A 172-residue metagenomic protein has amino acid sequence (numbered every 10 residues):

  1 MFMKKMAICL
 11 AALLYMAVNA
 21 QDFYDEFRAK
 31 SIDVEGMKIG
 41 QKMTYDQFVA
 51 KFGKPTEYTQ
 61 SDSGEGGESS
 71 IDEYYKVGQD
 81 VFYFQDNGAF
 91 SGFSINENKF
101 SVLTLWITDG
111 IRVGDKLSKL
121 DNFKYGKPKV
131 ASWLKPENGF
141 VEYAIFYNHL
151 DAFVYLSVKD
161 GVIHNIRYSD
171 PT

Functional and structural regions predicted by a protein language model:
M1-M6: Positively charged n-region of N-terminal signal peptides that target proteins for export
A7, A11-A12, G92: Small side chains
A11-N19: Hydrophobic h-region of N-terminal signal peptides that target proteins for export in Gram-negative bacteria
N19-P136, L150, V158-T172: Short helix/turn-capping signatures at newly exposed starts of structured segments
G139-S157: Low-complexity, intrinsically disordered Gly/Pro/Thr-rich segments
